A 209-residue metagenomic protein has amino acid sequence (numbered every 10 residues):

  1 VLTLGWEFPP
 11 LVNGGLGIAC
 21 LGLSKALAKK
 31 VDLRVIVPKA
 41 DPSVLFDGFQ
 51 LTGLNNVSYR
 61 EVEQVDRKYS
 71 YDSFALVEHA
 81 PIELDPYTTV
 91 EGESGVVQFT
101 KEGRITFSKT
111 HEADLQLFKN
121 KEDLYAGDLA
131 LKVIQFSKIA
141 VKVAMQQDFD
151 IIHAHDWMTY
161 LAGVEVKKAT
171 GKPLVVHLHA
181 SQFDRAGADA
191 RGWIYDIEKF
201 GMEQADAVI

Functional and structural regions predicted by a protein language model:
L4-G5, L178: Alpha/beta-hydrolase
E7-A19, A40-F46: A short, glycine/small-residue-rich beta-strand->loop->alpha-helix junction that serves as a flexible
G22-V31: A short, Lys/Arg-enriched amphipathic alpha-helix followed by its capping loop at the start of a domain
R34-Q147: A conserved catalytic-core segment of Leloir-type glycosyltransferases
K132-S137, P173-V175, F183-F200: Nucleotide-sugar donor phosphate/pyrophosphate-binding loop at the beta->alpha transition of glycosyltransferases
V141-K142, Q146, R191-V208: Membrane-proximal helix-turn-helix segments that form the acceptor-binding/catalytic region of lipid-linked
F149, L161, V175-R191, Q204-A207: A short, histidine- and acid-enriched strand-loop-helix "catalytic/donor-clamping" loop that lines the nucleotide-sugar
A154-T159: Short His-centered aromatic/hydrophobic patch
